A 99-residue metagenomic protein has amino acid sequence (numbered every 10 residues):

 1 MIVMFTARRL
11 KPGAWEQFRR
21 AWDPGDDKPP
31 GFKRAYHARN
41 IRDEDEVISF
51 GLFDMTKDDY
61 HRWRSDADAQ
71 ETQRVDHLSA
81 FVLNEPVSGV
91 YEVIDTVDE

Functional and structural regions predicted by a protein language model:
M1, P29-P30, E44-D45: Coil-to-beta-strand transition motifs
I2-R8, I48-F50: Active-site-flanking beta-strand signature of metal-NTP-handling nucleotidyl enzymes and homologous cyclase-like
T6, H37-A38: Short beta-strand segments that buttress and anchor functional surface loops
A7-R19: Short, surface-exposed ligand-recognition loops at beta-strand->loop->(often short) alpha-helix junctions that present
L10-G13, R42, D54-K57, D95: Short coil/turn motifs at secondary-structure junctions
R20, P24-Y36, L52-S88: An amphipathic, aromatic/His-enriched active-site/gating alpha helix that lines ligand/cofactor pockets
A38-E44: A short beta-turn/loop motif at secondary-structure boundaries
V87-E99: Short, low-order "capping/linker" segments at domain edges
